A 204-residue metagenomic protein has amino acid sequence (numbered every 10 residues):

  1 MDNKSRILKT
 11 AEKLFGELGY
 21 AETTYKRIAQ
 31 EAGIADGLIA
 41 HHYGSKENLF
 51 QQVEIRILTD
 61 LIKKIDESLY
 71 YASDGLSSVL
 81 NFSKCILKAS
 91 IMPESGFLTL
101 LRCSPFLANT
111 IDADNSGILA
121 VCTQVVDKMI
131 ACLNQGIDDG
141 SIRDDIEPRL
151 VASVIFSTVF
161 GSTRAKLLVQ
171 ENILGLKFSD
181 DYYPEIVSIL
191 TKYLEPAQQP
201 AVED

Functional and structural regions predicted by a protein language model:
R6, T10, L14-N48, Q52: Helix-turn-helix
T10, L14, C85, A89 (+2 more regions): Amphipathic alpha-helical interface segments
E17-A21, A72, P93, D139: Short coil/turn segments at alpha/beta junctions that flank glycine-rich nucleotide-binding fingerprints
Y25, I55-D60: Short, basic, alpha-helical segments at the C-terminal edge of helix-turn-helix-like DNA-binding modules
Q52, R56, D66-G96, P148-I155 (+1 more regions): Hydrophobic alpha-helical connector segments
S68, K84-I91, L101-N109, L190-L194: Helix-loop "lid/cap" segments that line or gate small-molecule binding pockets
F97-L101, N115, L119, I137-I186 (+1 more regions): Hydrophobic/aromatic-rich alpha-helical bundle segments in the mid-to-C-terminal region
T110-D114: Conserved catalytic segment of histidine kinase HATPase_c domains, centered on the N-box/ATP-lid region
